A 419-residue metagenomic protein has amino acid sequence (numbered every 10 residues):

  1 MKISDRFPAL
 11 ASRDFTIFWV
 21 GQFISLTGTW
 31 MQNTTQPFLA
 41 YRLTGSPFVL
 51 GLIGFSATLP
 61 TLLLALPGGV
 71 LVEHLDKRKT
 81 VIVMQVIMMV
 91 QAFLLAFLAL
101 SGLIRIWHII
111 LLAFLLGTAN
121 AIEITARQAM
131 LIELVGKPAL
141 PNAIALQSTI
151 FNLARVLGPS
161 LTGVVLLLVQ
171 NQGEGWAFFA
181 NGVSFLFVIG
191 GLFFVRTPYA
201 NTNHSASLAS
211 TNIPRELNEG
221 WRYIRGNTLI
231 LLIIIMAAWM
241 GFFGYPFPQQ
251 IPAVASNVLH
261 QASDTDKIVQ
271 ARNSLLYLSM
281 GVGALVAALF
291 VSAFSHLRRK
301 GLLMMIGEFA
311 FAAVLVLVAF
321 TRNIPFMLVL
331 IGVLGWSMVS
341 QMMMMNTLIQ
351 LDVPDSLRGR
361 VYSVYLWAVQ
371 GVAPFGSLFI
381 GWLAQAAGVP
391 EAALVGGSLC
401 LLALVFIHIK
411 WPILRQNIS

Functional and structural regions predicted by a protein language model:
K2-L62, R222-M280: Helix-loop boundary and gating motifs at the non-cytosolic
W30, G117-T125, G241, Y245 (+1 more regions): Small-residue-rich segments within alpha-helical transmembrane domains of MFS-like 12-TM solute carriers
Q36, I122-V135, S340-V353: Intracellular juxtamembrane helix-capping segments at the cytosolic ends of symmetry-related transmembrane helices
F38-L43, A96-S101, L157-A180, N257-Q261 (+2 more regions): Transmembrane alpha-helix termini and helix-breaking/packing motifs in multi-pass membrane transporters
T44, D76, L98-A99, L103 (+1 more regions): Helix-breaking motifs and short loop linkers at transmembrane-helix boundaries and internal kinks in secondary membrane
G51-I53, L63-P67, H74, T80 (+7 more regions): C-terminal transmembrane bundle of multi-pass solute transporters/carriers
L112-L153: Cytoplasmic helix-loop-helix junction between adjacent transmembrane helices in 12-TM secondary transporters
A129, E133, F178-A209, H408-S419: Helix-loop junctions on the cytosolic side of multi-pass membrane transporters, especially the intracellular loop
